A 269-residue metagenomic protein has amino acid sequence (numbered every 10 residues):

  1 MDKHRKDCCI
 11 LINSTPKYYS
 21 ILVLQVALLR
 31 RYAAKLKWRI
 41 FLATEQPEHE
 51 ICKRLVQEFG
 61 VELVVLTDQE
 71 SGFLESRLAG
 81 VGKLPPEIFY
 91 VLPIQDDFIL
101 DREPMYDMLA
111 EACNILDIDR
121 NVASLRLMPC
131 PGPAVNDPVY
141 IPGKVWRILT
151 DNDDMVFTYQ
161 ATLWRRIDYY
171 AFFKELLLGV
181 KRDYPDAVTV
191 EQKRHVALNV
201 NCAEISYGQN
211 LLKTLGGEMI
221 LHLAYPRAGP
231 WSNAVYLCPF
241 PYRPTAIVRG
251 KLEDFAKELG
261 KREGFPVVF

Functional and structural regions predicted by a protein language model:
M1-E70, G80-Y90: N-terminal anchoring/stem segment of glycosyltransferases
P16-S20, P47-H49, F98-D101, G132 (+2 more regions): Short acidic, S/G/P-rich loop/turn micro-motifs used as interaction or catalytic elements
Q25-L29, E50-G60, P138-V145, E191-R194 (+1 more regions): Short, aromatic/basic amphipathic alpha-helical patches
I88-I99: Short beta-strand-to-loop acidic/aromatic patch adjacent to the donor-nucleotide binding site
E103-G132: Conserved donor-nucleotide/metal-binding helix-loop-beta segment in metal-dependent transferases, i.e., the alpha-helix
V139-D154, D168: Short, flexible, basic/aromatic active-site loop/helix in glycosyltransferases
F157-K174: Conserved nucleotide-sugar donor-binding and metal-coordinating catalytic region shared by glycosyltransferases
A171-F269: C-terminal catalytic/acceptor-binding lobe
